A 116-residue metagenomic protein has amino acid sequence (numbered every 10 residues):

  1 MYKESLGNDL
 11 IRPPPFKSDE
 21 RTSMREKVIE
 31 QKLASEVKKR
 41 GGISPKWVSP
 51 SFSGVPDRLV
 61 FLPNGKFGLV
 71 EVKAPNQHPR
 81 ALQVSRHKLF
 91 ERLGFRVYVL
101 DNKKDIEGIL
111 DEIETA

Functional and structural regions predicted by a protein language model:
M1-A116: Catalytic phosphate/metal-binding cores of nucleic-acid and nucleotide-processing enzymes, i.e., regions that mediate
